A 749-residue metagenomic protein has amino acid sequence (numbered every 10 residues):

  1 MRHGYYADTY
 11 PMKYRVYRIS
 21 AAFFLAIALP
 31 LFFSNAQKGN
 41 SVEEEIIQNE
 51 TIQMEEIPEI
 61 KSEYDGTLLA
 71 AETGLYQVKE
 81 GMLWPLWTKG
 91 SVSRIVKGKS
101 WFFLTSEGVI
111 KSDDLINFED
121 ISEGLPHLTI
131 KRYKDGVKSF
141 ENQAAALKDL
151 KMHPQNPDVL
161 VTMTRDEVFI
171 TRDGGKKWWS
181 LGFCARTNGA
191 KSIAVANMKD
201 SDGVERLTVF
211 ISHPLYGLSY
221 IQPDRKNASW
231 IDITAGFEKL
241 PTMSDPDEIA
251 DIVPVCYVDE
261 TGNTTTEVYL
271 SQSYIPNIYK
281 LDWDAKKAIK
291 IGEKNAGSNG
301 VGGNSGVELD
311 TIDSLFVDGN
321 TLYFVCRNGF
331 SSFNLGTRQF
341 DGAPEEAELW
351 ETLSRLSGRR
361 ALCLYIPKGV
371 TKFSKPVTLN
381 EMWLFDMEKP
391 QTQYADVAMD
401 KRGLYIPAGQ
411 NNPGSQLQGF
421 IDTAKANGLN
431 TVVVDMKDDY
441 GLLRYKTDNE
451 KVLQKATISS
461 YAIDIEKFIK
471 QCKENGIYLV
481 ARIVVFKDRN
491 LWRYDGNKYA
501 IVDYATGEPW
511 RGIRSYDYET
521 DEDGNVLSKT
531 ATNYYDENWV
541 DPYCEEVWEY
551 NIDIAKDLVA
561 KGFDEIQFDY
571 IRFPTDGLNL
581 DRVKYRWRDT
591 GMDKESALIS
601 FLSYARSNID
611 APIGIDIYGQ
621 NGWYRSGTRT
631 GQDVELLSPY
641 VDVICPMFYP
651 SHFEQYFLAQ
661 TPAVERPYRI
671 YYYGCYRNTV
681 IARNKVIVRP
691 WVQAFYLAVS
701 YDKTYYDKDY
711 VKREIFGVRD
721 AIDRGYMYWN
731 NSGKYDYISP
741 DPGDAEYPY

Functional and structural regions predicted by a protein language model:
E45-E63, W84-G98, S122-Q155, G182-K199 (+3 more regions): Short coil-to-beta transitions that initiate beta-strands within beta-rich domains
V78, K111-S112, T171-R172, I221-P223 (+2 more regions): Conserved Ser/Thr-centered positions that define the repeating blades of beta-propeller domains
L384, V641-Q655, V664-Y672, R677 (+1 more regions): Substrate-binding cleft of secreted/luminal carbohydrate-active enzymes
Y394-N412, F486-D557: Active-site-adjacent "subsite" loops/lids of carbohydrate-active enzymes
L417-G441, K561-E565, V643, A721-R724: Catalytic domains of carbohydrate-active enzymes, especially glycoside hydrolases
I421, K425-A462, T575, D581: Aromatic-lined carbohydrate-binding/catalytic grooves of carbohydrate-active enzymes
V432, N551, L558, D569 (+2 more regions): Conserved, mostly hydrophobic/aromatic
Y478-D488, Q567-P574, K594-T630, K685-Y696: Aromatic-lined carbohydrate-recognition surfaces of secreted/lumenal glycan-active proteins
